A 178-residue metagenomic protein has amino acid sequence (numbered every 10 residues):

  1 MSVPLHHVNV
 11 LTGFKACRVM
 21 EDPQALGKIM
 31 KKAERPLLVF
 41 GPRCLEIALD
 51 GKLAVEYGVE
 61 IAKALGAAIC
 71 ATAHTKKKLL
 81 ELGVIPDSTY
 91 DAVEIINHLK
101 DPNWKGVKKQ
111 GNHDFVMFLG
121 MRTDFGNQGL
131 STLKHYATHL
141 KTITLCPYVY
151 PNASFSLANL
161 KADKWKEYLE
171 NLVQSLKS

Functional and structural regions predicted by a protein language model:
M1-A71: Cofactor-pocket helix-loop regions in the catalytic cores of large enzyme subunits
M1-F14, G120-S178: Glycine-rich, acidic loop regions that bind phosphate or pyrophosphate groups
R18-P23, D91-E94, K164: General structural signal for secondary-structure boundaries
A25, W104-G106, T142: Short, well-ordered helical secondary-structure segments
L45, K78, P151: Flexible, glycine-rich phosphate/dinucleotide-binding loops and adjacent beta-alpha linkers at cofactor/substrate
D50-A64, A71-H135, S154-A158: Glycine-rich, anion-gripping cofactor-binding loops and their flanking helix/strand elements in enzyme active sites
A67-H74, T142-P147: Short internal beta-strands
